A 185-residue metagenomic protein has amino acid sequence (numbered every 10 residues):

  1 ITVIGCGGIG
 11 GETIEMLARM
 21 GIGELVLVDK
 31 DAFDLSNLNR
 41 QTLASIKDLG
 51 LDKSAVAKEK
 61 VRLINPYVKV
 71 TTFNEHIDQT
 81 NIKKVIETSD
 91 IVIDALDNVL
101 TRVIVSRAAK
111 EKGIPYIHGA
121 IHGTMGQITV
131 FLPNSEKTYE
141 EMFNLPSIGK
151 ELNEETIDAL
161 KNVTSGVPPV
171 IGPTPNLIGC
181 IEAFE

Functional and structural regions predicted by a protein language model:
I1-E185: Adenine nucleotide-associated cytosolic modules
